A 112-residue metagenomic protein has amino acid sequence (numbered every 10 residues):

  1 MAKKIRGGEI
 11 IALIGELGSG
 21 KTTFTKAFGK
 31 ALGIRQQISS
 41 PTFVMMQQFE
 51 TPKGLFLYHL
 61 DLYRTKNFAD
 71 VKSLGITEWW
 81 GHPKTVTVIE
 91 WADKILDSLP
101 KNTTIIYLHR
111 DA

Functional and structural regions predicted by a protein language model:
M1-K4: Pre-Walker A adenine-sensing motif
I10-A12: Short hydrophobic/aromatic beta-strand immediately N-terminal to the Walker A/P-loop
I14-E16: P-loop (Walker A) phosphate-binding loop of NTP-binding proteins
K21: Conserved lysine of the Walker
K30-G33, A69-V71, T77-A112: Short phosphate-coordinating micro-motif centered on Lys-Gly-acidic
I34-F49: Short beta-strand-centered segment that lines the nucleotide-binding/catalytic pocket of NTP-utilizing
L57-N67: Switch II (G3) loop of P-loop NTPases
